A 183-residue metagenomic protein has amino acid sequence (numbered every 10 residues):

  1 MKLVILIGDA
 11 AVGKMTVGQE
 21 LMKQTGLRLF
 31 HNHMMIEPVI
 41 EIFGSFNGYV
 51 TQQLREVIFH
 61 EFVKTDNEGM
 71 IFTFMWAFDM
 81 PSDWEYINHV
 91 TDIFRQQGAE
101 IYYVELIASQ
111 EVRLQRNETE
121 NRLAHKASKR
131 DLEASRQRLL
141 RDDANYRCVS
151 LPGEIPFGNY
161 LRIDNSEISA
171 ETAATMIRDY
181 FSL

Functional and structural regions predicted by a protein language model:
L6: Hydrophobic anchor at the beta1->P-loop junction of P-loop NTPases
D9: P-loop (Walker A) phosphate-binding loop of NTP-binding proteins
V12: ATP-binding Walker
M15: Walker A/P-loop
G18-V63: Conserved substrate/cofactor phosphate-moiety recognition/catalytic segment in nucleotide-dependent phosphotransferases
V50-L106, Q110: Glycine-rich phosphate-binding loop used to anchor ATP phosphates in small-molecule kinases, encompassing both
Q110-N117: Switch/connector loops and helix/strand junctions flanking conserved nucleotide-binding motifs in nucleotide-processing
T119, L123-T172: Small-molecule kinase domains that catalyze NTP-dependent phosphoryl transfer to phosphate-bearing small molecules
